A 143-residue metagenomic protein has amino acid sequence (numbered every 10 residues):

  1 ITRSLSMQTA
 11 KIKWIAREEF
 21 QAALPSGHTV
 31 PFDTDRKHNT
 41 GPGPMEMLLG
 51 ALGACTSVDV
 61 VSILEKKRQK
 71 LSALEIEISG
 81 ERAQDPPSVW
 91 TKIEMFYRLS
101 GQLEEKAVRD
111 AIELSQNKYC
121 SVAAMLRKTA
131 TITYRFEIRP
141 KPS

Functional and structural regions predicted by a protein language model:
R3-G50, V61-S143: Extended beta-strand/beta-hairpin segments
